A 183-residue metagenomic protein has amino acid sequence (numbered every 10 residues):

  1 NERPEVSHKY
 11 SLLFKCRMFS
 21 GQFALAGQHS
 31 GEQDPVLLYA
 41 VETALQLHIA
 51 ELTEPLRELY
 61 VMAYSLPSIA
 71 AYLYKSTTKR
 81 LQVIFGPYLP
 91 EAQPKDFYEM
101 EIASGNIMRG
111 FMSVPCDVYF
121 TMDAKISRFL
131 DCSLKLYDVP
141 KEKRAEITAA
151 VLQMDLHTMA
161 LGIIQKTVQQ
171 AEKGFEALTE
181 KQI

Functional and structural regions predicted by a protein language model:
N1-G27: An amphipathic alpha-helix adjacent to DNA-recognition modules
F14, M18, Q22, M108-M112 (+2 more regions): Hydrophobic recognition helices of helix-based DNA-binding modules
F23-L56, Y74-T78: Hydrophobic alpha-helical connector segments
L25-S30, R57-Y60, F111-Y119: Secondary-structure edge/capping motif, primarily at the C-terminal ends of alpha-helices and the immediately following
Q33, P90-F97, E142-A145: Short, surface-exposed acidic
V41, M62-C116, D123-L134: Amphipathic alpha-helical packing segments from all-alpha helical-bundle domains
R57-M62, E142-E146: Short, hydrophobic secondary-structure boundary micro-motifs
V83, D117-I183: C-terminal peripheral helix-coil segments that are non-catalytic and often amphipathic
